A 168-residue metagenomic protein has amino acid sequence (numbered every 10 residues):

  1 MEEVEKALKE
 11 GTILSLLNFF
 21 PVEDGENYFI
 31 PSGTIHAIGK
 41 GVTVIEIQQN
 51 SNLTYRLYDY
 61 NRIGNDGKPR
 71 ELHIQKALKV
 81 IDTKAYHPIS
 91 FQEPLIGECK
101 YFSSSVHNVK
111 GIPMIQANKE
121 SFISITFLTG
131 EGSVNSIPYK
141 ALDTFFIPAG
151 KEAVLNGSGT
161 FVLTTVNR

Functional and structural regions predicted by a protein language model:
M1-V4, N108-S136, A141: Glycine- and acidic-residue-biased ligand/ion/polar-headgroup-sensing regions
L8-N18, N27-F29, I35-T83: An exposed, glycine/acidic-rich loop-and-rim segment of catalytic or binding clefts
L16, D24, S32, G41 (+3 more regions): A generic structural signal for well-ordered coil/turn residues at beta-strand boundaries that shape enzyme active-site
L17-F29, S133-A153: Short acidic-glycine-tyrosine-enriched beta hairpin
F19-F20, N27-Y28, H36, I115-A117 (+2 more regions): His/acidic/aromatic-lined binding-pocket segments of jelly-roll/cupin-type domains and related regulatory beta-sandwich
G33-L53, P138-K140, A149-R168: Ligand-binding loop in jelly-roll beta-barrel domains
T54-F122: C-terminal amphipathic alpha-helical segment
E98-Y101, Q116-E120, T126, P138-K140 (+2 more regions): A structural signal for short secondary-structure junctions
